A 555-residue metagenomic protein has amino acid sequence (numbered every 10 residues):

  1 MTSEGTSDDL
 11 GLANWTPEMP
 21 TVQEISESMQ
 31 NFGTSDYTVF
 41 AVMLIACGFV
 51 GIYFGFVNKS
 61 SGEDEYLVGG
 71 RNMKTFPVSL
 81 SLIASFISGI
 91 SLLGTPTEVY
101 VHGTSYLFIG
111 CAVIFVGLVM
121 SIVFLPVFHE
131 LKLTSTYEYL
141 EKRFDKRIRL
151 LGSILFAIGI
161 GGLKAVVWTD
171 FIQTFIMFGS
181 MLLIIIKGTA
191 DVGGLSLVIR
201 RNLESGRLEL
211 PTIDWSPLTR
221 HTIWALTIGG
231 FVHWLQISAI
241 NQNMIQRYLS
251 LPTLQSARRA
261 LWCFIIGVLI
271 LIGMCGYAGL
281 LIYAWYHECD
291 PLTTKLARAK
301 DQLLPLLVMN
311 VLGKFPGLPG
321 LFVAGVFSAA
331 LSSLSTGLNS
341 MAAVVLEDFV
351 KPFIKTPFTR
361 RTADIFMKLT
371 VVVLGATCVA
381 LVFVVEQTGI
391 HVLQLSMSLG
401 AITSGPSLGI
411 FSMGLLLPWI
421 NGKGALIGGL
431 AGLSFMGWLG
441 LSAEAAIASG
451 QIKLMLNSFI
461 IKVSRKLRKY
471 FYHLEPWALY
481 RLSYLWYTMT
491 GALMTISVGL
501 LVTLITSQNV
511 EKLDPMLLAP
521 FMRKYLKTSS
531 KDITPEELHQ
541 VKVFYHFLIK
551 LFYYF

Functional and structural regions predicted by a protein language model:
T2-F555: Membrane-embedded helix-loop-helix hairpins and adjacent transmembrane boundary segments in multi-pass transporters
